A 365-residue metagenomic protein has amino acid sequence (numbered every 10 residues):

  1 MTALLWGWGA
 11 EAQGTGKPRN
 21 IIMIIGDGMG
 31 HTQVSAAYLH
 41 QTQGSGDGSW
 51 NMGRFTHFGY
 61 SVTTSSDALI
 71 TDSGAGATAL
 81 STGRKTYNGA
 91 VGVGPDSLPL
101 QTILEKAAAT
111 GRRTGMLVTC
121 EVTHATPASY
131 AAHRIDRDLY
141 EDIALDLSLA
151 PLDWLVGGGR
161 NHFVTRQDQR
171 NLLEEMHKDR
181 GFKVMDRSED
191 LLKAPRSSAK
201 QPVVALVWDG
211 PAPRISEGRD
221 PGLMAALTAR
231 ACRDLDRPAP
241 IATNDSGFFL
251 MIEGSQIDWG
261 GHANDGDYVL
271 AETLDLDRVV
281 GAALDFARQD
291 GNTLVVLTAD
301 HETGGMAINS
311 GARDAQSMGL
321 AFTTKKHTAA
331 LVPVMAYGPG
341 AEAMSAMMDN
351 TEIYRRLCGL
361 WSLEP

Functional and structural regions predicted by a protein language model:
M1-L5: Bacterial N-terminal signal peptides
G7-G9: N-terminal signal peptide c-region/cleavage motif recognized by signal peptidases
Q13-R166, L172-R196, K200-Q201, E302-P365: N-terminal catalytic scaffold of extracellular/periplasmic and nuclease hydrolases that process anionic headgroups
H31, L274-A315: Metal-dependent active-site segment of extracytoplasmic phospho-/sulfohydrolases and closely related
L80-N88, V204-S216, D258-N264, M335-Y337: Gly-rich Lys/Arg/Thr-decorated short loops/hinges at beta-loop-alpha junctions or inter-strand turns that position
A125-Y130, D209-S216, A231-C232, T243-V279: Active-site His/acidic residue clusters
L191-A205, L227-S255: Active-site regions of oxyanion-processing enzymes, predominantly non-cytosolic
W208, I252-Q256, G261-A263, T273 (+3 more regions): Active-site proximal loops enriched in glycine and acidic residues that flank catalytic Cys/His/Asp and coordinate
